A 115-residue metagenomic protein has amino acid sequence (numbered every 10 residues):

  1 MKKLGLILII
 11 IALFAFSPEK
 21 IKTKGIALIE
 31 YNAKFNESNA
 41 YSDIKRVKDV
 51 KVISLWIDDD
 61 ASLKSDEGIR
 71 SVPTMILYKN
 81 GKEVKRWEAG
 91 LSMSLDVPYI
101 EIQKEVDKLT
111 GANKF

Functional and structural regions predicted by a protein language model:
M1-K2: N-terminal hydrophobic targeting signals that begin at the initiator methionine
L6-S17: Hydrophobic h-region of N-terminal signal peptides that target proteins for export in Gram-negative bacteria
P18-I53: Local sequence-structure signature of Cys/Sec-based thiol-disulfide redox active-site neighborhoods
Y31-A33, I57-D58, G90: Active-site-proximal beta-strand/loop segments in catalytic clefts of secreted hydrolases
I57-S65: N-terminal post-signal-peptidase region of extra-cytosolic proteins
E67-K79: Structural micro-motif
L77-F115: Non-catalytic, surface beta->alpha helical segment in thiol-disulfide oxidoreductase systems
